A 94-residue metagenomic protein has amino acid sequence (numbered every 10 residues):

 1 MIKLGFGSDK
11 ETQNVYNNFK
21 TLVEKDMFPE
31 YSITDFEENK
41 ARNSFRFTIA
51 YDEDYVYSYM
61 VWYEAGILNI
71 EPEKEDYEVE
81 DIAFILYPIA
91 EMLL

Functional and structural regions predicted by a protein language model:
M1-S44: Negatively charged, low-complexity tracts enriched in Asp/Glu with abundant Ser/Thr
I2-D9, E73-L94: Mixed-charge, Lys/Arg-enriched low-complexity segments
S44-R46, S58: Short, acidic/polar N-cap/turn motifs at the starts of alpha helices
E53-D81: Intrinsically disordered, low-complexity regulatory segments enriched in Ser/Thr/Pro and charged residues
